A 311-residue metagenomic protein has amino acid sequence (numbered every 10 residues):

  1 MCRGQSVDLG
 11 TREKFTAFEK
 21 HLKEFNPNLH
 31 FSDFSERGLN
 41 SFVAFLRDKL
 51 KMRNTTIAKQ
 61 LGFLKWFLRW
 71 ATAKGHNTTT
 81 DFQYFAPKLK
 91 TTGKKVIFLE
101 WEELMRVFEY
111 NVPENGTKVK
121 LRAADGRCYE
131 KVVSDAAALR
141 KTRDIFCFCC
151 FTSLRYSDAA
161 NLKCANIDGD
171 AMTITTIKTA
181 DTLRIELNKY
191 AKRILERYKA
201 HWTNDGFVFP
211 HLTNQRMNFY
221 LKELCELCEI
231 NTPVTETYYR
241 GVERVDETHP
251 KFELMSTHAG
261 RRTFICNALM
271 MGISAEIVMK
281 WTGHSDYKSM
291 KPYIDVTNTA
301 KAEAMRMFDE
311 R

Functional and structural regions predicted by a protein language model:
M1-F18, K74: Short, aromatic/basic-rich helix-turn unit that serves as a nucleic-acid recognition element
L9-E13, F25-A44: A Lys/Arg-rich helix-loop hairpin that forms a DNA/phosphate-binding surface
N54, A58, N77-Y156, Q215: Basic, Lys/Arg- and aromatic-enriched nucleic-acid-binding interface segment
V107-Y110, E186-R193, R197-Y198, P292-R311: DNA/chromatin major-groove-contacting recognition/catalytic segments
C128-A136, W202-T203, F207, K222-K280: Short, basic (Lys/Arg/His-rich) helix/loop patches that form interaction surfaces in the mid-to-C-terminal regions
T152, N161-R197: Conserved tyrosine-mediated DNA breakage-rejoining catalytic core shared by Y-recombinases
A165-A171, L254, M271-P292: Short, polar N-cap/turn motifs at the start of nucleic acid-interacting alpha helices
T176-A180, N214-M217, T282-M307: Catalytic-site neighborhood detector that most strongly recognizes the C-terminal catalytic loop/helix of tyrosine
